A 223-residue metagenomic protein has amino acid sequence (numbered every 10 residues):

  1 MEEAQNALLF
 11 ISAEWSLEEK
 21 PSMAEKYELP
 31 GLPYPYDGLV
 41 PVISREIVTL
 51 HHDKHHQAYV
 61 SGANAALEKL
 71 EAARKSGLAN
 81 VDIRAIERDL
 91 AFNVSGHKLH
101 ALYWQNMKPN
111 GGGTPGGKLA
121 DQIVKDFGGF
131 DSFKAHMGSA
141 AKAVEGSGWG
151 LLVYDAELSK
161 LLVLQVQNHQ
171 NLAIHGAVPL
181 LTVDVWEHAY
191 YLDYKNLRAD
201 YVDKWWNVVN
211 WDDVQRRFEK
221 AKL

Functional and structural regions predicted by a protein language model:
M1-S22: N-terminal amphipathic/basic-hydrophobic helices that include classical n-h-c signal peptides and signal-anchor
W15, E19-L223: Feature for soluble, non-membrane regions of globular proteins
